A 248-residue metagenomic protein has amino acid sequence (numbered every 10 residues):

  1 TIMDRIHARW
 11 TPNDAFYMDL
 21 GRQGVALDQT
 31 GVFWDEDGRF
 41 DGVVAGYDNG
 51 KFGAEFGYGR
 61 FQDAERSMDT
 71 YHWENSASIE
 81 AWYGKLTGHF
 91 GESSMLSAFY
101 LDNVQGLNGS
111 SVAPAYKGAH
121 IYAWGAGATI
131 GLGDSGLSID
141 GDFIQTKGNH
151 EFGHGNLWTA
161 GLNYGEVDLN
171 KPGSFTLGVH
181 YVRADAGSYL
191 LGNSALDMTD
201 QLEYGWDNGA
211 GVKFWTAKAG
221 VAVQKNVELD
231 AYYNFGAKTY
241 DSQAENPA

Functional and structural regions predicted by a protein language model:
T1-M68, S76-Y100, H154-N193: Outer membrane beta-barrel
T1-T11, A45, S78-N103, I121-G131 (+2 more regions): Extended, compositionally biased low-complexity polar/Lys-Gly-rich tracts and adjacent boundary/linker regions are
D14, A64, M68-I79, Y83 (+3 more regions): Outer-membrane pore/translocation modules
A26-D28, Q62-E65, V104-G106, G148 (+1 more regions): A short local loop/turn or secondary-structure capping micro-motif enriched for an aromatic residue
S110-A248: Outer-membrane beta-barrel pore domains
